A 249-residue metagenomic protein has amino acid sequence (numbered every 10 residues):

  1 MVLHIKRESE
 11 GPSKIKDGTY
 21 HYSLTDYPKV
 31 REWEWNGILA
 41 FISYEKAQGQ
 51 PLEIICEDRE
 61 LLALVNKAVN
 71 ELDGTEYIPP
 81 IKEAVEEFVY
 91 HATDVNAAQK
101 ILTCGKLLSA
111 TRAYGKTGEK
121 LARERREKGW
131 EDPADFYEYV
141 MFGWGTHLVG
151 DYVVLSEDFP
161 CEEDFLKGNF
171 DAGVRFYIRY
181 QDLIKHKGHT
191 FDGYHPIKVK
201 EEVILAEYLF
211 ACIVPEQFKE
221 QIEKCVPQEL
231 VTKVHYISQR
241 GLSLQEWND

Functional and structural regions predicted by a protein language model:
M1-D249: NAD-dependent ADP-ribosyltransferases
